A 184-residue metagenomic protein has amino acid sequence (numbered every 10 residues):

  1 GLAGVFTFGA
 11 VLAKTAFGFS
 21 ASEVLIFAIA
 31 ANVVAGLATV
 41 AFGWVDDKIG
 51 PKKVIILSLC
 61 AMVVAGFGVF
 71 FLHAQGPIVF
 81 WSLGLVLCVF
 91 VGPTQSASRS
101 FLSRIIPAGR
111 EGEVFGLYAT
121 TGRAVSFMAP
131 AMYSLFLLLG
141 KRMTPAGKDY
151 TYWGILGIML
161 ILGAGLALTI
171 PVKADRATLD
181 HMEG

Functional and structural regions predicted by a protein language model:
T7-V24: Short amphipathic helix-loop junctions that connect adjacent transmembrane helices in Major Facilitator Superfamily/SLC
A21-S22, A108-Y118: Loop-to-transmembrane helix entry/capping segments in MFS-fold secondary transporters and related SLC/MFSD carriers
L37-P51, L137: Helix-to-loop junctions at the C-terminal end of transmembrane segments in multipass secondary transporters
C60-Q75: C-terminal ends and interior cores of transmembrane alpha-helices in multi-pass membrane transporters/permeases
V79-P93: Hydrophobic core of transmembrane alpha-helices in multi-pass small-molecule transporters, especially MFS/SLC-type
P93-I106: Intracellular juxtamembrane helix-capping segments at the cytosolic ends of symmetry-related transmembrane helices
L135-L162: A membrane-interface helix-boundary motif in multi-pass transporters
L156-G184: Multi-pass alpha-helical transporter architecture, strongest for 12-TM Major Facilitator/SLC carriers used
